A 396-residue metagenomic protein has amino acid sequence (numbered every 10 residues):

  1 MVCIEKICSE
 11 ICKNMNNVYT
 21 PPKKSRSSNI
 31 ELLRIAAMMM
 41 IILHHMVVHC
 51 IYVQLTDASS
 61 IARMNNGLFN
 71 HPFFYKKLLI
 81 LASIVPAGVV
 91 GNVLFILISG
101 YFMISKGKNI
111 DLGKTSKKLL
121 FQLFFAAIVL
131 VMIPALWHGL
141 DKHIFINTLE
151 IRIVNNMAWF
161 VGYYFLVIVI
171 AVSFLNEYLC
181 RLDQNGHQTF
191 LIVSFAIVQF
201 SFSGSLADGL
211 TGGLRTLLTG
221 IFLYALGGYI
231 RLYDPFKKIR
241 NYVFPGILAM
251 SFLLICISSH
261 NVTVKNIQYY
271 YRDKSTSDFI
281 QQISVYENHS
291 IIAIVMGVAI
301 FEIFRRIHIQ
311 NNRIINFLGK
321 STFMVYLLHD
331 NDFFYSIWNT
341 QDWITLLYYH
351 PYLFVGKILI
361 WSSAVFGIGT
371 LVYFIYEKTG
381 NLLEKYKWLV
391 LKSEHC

Functional and structural regions predicted by a protein language model:
V2-C396: Alpha-helical transmembrane segments and their immediate juxtamembrane cytosolic regions
